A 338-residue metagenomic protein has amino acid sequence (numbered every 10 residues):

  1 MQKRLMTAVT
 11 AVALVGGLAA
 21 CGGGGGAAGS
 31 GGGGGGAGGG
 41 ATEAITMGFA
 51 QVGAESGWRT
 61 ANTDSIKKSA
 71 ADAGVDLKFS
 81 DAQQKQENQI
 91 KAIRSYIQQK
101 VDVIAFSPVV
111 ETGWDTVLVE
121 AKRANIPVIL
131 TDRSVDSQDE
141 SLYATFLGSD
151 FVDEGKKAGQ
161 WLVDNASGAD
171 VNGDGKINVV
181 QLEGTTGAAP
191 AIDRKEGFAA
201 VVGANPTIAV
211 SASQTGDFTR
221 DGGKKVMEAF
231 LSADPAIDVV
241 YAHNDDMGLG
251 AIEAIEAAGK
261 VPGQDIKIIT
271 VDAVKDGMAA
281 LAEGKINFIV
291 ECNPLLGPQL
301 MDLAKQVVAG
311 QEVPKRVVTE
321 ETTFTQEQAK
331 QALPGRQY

Functional and structural regions predicted by a protein language model:
Q2-A8, L14, C21-Y338: A residue-level marker of the well-folded mature domains of exported/periplasmic proteins
